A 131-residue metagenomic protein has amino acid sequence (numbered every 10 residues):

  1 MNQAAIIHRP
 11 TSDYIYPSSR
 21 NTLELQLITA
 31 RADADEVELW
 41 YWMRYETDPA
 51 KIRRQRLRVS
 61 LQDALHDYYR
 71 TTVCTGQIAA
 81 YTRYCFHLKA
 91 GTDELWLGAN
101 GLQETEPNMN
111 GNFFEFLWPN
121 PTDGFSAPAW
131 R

Functional and structural regions predicted by a protein language model:
M1-E24, E46-R131: The feature marks proteins involved in alpha-glucan
T22-A32, W40: Short edge beta-strand/loop segments characteristic of extracellular beta-sandwich folds
A32-A34, A79: A cross-taxa feature marking solvent-exposed loop/turn segments within ectodomains of secreted and single-pass membrane
A34-D35, E46: Short, acidic Gly/Pro/Ser/Thr-rich loop/turn segments
V37-L39, Y84: Short beta-strand elements bearing conserved aromatic residues within extracellular beta-rich modules
L39-Y45: Short acidic, flexible loop segments centered on an aromatic residue
